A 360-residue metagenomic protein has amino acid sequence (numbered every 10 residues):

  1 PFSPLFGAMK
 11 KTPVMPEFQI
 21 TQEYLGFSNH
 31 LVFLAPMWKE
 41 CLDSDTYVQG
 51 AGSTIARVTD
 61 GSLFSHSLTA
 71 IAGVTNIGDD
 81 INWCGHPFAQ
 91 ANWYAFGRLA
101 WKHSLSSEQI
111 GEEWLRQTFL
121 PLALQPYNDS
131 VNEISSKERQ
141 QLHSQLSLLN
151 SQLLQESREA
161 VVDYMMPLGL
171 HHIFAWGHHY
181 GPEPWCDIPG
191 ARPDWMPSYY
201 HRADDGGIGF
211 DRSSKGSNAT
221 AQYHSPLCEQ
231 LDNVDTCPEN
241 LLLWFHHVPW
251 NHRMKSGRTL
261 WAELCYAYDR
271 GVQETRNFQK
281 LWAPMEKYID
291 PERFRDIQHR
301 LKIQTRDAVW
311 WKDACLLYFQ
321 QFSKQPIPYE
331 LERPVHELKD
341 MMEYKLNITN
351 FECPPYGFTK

Functional and structural regions predicted by a protein language model:
P1-V74: Active-site capping/gating regions of soluble enzymes
A51-L122, L142-T359: Catalytic domains of carbohydrate-active enzymes that cleave complex glycans
N132-R139: Intrinsically disordered, low-complexity coil/linker segments enriched for acidic/polar and small residues
